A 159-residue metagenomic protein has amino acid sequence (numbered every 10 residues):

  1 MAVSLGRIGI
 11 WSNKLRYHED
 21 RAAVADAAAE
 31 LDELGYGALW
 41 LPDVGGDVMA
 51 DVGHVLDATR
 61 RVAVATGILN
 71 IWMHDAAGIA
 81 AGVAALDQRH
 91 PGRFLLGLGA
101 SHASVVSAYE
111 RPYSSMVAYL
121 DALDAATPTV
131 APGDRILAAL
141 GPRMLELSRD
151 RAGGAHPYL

Functional and structural regions predicted by a protein language model:
M1-T59, A63-T66, W72, G133: N-terminal beta1-alpha1-beta2 module of alpha/beta enzyme domains
A2, G78-L159: Internal, glycine-rich beta/alpha segment that forms the wall or movable "lid" of small-molecule/cofactor binding
R16, H74, S104-V106: Residue-level recognition of conserved structural "scaffold" positions that shape functional pockets and channels
R21-V24, V48, A76-I79, M116-Y119: Aromatic/hydrophobic pocket-lining residues that form the small-molecule binding cavity in soluble enzyme cores
L41, L69-A76, Y109-Y113: Short gly/ser-rich anion-binding loops that grip negatively charged ligand groups
P42-D43, N70, A139, L159: Conserved residues at beta->alpha junctions
A65-H74, G92-L98: Short, basic, helix/turn surface patches
